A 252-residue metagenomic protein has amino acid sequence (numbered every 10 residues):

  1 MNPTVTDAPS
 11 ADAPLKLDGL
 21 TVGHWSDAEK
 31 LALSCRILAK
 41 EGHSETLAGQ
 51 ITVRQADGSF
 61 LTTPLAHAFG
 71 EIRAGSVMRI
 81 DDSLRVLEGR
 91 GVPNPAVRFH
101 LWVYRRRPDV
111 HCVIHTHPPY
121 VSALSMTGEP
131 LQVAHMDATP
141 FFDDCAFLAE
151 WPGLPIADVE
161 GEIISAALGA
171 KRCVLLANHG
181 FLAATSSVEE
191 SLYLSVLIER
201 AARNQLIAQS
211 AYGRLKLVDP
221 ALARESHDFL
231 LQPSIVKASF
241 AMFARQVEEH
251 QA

Functional and structural regions predicted by a protein language model:
N2-A252: Glycine-rich flexible loops
